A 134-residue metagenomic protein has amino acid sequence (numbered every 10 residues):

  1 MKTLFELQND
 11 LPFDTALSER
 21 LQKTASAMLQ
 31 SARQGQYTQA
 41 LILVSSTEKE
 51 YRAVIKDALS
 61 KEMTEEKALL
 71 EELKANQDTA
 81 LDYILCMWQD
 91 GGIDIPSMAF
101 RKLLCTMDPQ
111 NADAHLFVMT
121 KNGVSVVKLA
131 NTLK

Functional and structural regions predicted by a protein language model:
M1-S31, D78-K134: C-terminal binding/interaction regions
A32-Y37, E62-E66: A general structural motif
G35-S46: Short beta-strand scaffold segments in enzyme catalytic cores
K49-E50: Hydrophobic "anchor" residues
K56-D57, N131: A generic structural motif
A58-E72: A short, polar/charged loop-to-alpha-helix boundary motif
A75: Active-site-adjacent segment of 2-oxoglutarate/Fe(II) JmjC oxygenases
